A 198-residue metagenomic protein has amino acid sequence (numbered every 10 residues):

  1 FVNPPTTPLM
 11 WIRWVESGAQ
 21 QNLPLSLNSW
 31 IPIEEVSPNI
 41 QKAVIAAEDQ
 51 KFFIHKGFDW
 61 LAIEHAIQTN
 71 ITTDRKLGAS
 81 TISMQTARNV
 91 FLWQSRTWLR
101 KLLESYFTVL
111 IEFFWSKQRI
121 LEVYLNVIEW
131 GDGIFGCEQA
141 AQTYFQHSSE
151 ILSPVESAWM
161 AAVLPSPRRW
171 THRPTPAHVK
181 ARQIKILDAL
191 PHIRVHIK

Functional and structural regions predicted by a protein language model:
F1-K198: Juxtamembrane regions of bacterial inner-membrane/periplasmic proteins, predominantly the peptidoglycan biogenesis
